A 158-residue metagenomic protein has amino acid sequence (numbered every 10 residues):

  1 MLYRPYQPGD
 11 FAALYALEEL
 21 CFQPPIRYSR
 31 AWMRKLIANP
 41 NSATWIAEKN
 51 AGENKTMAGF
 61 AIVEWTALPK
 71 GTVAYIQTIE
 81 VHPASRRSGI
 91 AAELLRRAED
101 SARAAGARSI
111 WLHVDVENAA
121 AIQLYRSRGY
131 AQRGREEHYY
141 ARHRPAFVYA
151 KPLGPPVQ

Functional and structural regions predicted by a protein language model:
M1-Y3: Extreme N-terminal starter segment of soluble prokaryotic enzymes
P5-A84, A92-R97, S101, A105 (+1 more regions): Acetyl-CoA-dependent GNAT
Q7, T44-W45, R108-W111, D115-I122 (+2 more regions): C-terminal "cap" of GNAT-fold acetyltransferases
F22, F60, S85, L124 (+2 more regions): Conserved hydrophobic/aromatic "anchor" residues that stabilize well-ordered secondary structure elements
W32-R34, G134-E137: Short, P/G- and charge-enriched loop/turn segments at secondary-structure junctions
P69, H82-R96, R103-A105, S109 (+3 more regions): Conserved glycine-rich acetyl-CoA-binding loop
